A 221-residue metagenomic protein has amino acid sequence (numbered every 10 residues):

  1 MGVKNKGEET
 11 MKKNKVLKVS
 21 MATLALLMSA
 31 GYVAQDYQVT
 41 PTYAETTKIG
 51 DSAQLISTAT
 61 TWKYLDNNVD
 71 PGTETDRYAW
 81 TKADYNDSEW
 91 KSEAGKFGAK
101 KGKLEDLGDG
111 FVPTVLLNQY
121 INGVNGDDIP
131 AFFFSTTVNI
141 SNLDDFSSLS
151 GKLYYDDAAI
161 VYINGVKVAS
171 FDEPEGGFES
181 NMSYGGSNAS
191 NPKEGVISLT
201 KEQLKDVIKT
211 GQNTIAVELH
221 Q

Functional and structural regions predicted by a protein language model:
G2-K4, D36-Q54: Low-complexity, acidic Ser/Thr/Pro-rich repeat tracts that form intrinsically disordered stalk/linker regions of very
K12-M21: Bacterial N-terminal signal peptides that target proteins for export
M21-G31: Bacterial N-terminal signal peptides
T47-D84: GGW-centered surface loops in extracellular recognition modules
W62, W90, P130, V138 (+2 more regions): Aromatic-lined ligand-binding clefts that engage carbohydrates, nucleic acids, or primary amines
A83, D87-S135: Surface-exposed, low-complexity/disordered Ser/Thr/Gly/Pro/Asn-rich loops and linkers
S135-D145, E202-D206: Extracellular and analogous surface-interaction loops
V217-Q221: Short beta-strand-plus-loop segments that form exposed binding edges in beta-rich domains
